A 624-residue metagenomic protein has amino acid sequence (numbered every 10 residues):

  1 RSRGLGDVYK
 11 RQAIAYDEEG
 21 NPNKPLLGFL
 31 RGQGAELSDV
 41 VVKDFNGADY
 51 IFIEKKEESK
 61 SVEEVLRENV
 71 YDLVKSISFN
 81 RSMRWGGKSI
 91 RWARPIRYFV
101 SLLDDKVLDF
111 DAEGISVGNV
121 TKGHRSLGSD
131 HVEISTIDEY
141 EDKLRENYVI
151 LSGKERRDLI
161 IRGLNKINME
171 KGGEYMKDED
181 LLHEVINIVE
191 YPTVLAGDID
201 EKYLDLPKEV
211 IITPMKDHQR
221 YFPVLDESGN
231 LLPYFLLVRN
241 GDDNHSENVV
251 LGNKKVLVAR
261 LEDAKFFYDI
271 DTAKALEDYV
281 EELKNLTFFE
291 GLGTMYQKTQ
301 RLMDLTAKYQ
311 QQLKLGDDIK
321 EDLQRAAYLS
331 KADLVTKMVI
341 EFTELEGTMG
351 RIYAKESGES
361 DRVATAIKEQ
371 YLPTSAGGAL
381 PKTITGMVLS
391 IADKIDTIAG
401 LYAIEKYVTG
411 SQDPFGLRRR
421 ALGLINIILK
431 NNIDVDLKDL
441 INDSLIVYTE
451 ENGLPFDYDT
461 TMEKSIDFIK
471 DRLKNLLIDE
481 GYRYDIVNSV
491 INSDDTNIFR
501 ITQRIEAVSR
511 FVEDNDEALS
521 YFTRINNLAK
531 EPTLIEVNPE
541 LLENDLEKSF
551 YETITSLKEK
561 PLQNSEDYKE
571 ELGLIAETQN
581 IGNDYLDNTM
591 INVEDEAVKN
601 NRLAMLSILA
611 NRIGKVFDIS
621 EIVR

Functional and structural regions predicted by a protein language model:
R1-R624: Amphipathic alpha-helical "coupling" segments that flank catalytic cores
